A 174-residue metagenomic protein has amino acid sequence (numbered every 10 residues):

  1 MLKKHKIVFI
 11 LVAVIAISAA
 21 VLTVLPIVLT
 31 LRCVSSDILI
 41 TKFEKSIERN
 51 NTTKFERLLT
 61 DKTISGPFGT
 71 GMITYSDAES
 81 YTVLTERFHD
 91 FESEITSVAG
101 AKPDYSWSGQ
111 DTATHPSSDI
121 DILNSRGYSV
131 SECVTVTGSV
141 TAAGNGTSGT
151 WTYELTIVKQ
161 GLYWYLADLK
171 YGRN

Functional and structural regions predicted by a protein language model:
L2-T52, R57, D61-Y75: Short, low-complexity N-terminal intrinsically disordered segments enriched in polar/charged residues
K3, D90-E92, Y153: Short N-terminal signal/transit or membrane-insertion segments and the immediately adjacent low-complexity/disordered
K6, I10-A13, A19, K45 (+6 more regions): Residue-level marker of intrinsically disordered, low-complexity segments enriched for small/polar residues
V24, T53-K54, D61, Y75 (+6 more regions): N-terminal compositionally biased, intrinsically disordered segments and leader/signal-like regions
R32, K42, R49, R57 (+5 more regions): Arginine residue identity/basic-tract feature
S35, I47, S80-V83, S97-A99 (+1 more regions): Alpha-helical protein-protein interaction elements
R57-S131: Short solvent-exposed beta->alpha transition segments
S97-N174: Exposed beta-sheet edge and beta->alpha loop/turn motif
